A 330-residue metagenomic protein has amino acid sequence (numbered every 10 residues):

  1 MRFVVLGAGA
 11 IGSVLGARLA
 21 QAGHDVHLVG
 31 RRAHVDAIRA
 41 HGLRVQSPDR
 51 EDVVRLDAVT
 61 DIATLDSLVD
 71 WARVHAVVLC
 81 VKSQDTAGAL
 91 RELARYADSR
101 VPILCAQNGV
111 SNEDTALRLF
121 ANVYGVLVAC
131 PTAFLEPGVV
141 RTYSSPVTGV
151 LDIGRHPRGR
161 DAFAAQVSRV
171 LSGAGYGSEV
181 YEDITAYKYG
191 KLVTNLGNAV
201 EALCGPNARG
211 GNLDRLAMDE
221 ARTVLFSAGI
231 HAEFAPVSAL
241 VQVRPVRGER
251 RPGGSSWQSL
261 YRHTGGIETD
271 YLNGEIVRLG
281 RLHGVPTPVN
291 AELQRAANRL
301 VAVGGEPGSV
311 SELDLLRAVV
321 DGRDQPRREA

Functional and structural regions predicted by a protein language model:
M1-E51: NAD(P)+-binding Rossmann beta1-loop-alpha1 motif at the extreme N-terminus of oxidoreductases
R2, D25, P102, N122 (+1 more regions): Residues at the starts of beta-strands that form the adenosine-phosphate
H24, L43, A121, Y176 (+1 more regions): Short phosphate-binding/catalytic loops that engage adenosine nucleotides
D52-V139: Rossmann-like NAD(P)(H) cofactor-binding subdomain of soluble oxidoreductases
A72, A106-V193, G197: Rossmann-fold dinucleotide-binding core
V200-L213: Active-site lid/adjacent beta-loop-alpha segment flanking the redox-cofactor pocket in flavoenzymes
G211-A330: NAD(P)-dependent Rossmann-like dehydrogenase/reductase catalytic/cofactor-binding core
